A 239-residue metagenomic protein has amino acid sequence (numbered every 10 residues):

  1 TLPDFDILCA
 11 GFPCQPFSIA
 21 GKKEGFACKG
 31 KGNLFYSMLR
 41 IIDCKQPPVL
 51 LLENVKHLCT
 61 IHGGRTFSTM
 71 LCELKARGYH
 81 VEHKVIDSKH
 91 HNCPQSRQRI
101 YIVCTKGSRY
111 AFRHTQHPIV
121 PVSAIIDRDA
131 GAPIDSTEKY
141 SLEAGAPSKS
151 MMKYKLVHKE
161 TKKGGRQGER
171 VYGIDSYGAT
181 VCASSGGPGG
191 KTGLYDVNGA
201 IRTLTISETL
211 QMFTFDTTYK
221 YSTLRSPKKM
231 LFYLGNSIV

Functional and structural regions predicted by a protein language model:
T1-I7, C14-T180: Class I S-adenosyl-L-methionine
G11, V49, T203-I206: Short aromatic/basic micro-patch
G11-P13, S237: Catalytic nucleophile serine of serine hydrolases, specifically the conserved "nucleophile elbow" pentapeptide
E143-V239: C-terminal target-recognition/interaction regions appended to catalytic cores
